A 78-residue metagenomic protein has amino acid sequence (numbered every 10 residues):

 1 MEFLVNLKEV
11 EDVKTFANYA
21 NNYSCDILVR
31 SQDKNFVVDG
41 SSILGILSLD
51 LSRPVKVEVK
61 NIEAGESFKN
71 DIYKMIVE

Functional and structural regions predicted by a protein language model:
M1, R30, L49-R53: Short glycine-enriched loop/turn motifs at secondary-structure junctions
M1-E11, N21-N22, E78: Cytosolic covalent-transfer regions centered on His/Cys nucleophiles that carry phosphoryl or persulfide groups
F3, C25-I27, V55: Conserved beta-strand core positions
N6, Q32-D33: A generic secondary-structure micro-motif detector that highlights 1-2 residue hydrophobic/ambivalent hotspots embedded
D12-D26, N35-L51, F68: Amphipathic alpha-helical interaction surfaces in cytosolic regulatory modules
D26-S31, K74-E78: Conserved short beta-strand edge segments in small beta-sheet-based binding/regulatory domains
L47-E78: C-terminal structural segments of small proteins and small subunits
